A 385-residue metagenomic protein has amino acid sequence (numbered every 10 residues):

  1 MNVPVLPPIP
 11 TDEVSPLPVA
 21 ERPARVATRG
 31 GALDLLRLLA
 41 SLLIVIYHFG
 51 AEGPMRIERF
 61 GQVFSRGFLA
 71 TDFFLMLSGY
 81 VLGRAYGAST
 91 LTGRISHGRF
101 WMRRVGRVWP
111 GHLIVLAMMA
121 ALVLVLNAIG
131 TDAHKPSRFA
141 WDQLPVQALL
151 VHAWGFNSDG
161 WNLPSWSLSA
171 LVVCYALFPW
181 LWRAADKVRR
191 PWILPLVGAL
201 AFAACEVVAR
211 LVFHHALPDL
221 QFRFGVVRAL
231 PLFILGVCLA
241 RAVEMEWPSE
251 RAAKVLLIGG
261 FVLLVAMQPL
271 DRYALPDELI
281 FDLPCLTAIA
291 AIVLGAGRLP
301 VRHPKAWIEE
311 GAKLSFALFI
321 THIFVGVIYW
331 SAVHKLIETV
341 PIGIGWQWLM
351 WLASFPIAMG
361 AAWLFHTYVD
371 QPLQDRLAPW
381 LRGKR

Functional and structural regions predicted by a protein language model:
V5-P10, V14-A32, L39-L42, I46-G67 (+6 more regions): Alpha-helical transmembrane segments in multi-pass integral membrane proteins
L33, F100, V108, S167-L168 (+2 more regions): Alpha-helical transmembrane segments and their helix-entry boundary regions
L38-S41, S78, R104, G111-L113 (+2 more regions): Conserved beta-strand->loop/alpha-helix structural units within folded catalytic cores of enzymes with alpha/beta
D72-F74, P231: His/acidic/aromatic-lined binding-pocket segments of jelly-roll/cupin-type domains and related regulatory beta-sandwich
H97-G98, M102, V108-A170, A203-D219 (+3 more regions): Membrane-interface helix-loop-helix regions
W101, W109, L113, W192-L196 (+3 more regions): Hydrophobic alpha-helical transmembrane segments
G106, P110, A312-S315: Membrane interfacial helix-start motif at the N-side
I193-A203, K254-L263: Central hydrophobic cores of alpha-helical transmembrane segments in multi-pass integral membrane proteins
